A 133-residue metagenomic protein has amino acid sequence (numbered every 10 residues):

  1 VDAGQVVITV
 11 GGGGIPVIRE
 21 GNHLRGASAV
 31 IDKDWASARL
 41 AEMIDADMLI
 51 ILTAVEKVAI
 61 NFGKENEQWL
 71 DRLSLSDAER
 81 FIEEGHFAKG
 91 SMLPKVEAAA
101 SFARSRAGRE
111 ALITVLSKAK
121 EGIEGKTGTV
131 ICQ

Functional and structural regions predicted by a protein language model:
V1-Q133: C-terminal catalytic "cap/lid" subdomain
